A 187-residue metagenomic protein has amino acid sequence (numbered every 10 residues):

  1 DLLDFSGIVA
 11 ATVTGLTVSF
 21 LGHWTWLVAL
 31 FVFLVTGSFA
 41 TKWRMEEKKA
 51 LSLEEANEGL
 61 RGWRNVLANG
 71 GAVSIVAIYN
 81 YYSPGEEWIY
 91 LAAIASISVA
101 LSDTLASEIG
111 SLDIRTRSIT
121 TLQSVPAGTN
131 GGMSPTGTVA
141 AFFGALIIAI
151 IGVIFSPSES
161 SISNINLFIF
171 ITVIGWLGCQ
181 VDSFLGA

Functional and structural regions predicted by a protein language model:
D1-A106, G110-A187: Hydrophobic alpha-helical transmembrane segments
